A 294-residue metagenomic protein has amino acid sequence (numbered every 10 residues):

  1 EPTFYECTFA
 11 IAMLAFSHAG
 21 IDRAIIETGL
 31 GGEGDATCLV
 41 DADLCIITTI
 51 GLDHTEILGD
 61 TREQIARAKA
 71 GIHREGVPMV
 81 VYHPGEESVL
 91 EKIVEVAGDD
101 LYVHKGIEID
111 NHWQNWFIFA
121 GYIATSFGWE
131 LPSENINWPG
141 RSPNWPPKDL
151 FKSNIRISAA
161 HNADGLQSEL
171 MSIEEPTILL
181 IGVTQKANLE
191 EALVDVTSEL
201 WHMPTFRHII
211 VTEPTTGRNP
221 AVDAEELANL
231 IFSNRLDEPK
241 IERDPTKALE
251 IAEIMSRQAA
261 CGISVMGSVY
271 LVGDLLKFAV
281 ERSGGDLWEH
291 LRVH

Functional and structural regions predicted by a protein language model:
E1-V40, E56-L58: ATP-dependent carboxylate-amine ligase catalytic core
F16-D22, I173-E175, A252-G262: Glycine-rich phosphate-binding loop signature in dinucleotide/nucleotide-binding domains
R23-I26, A36-C38, A42-I46, G51-H54 (+2 more regions): Nucleotide phosphate-binding/pyrophosphate-handling subdomain across enzymes that bind or process nucleotide phosphates
L30-G34, D41-D99, E190-A192: Conserved catalytic-core segment of NTP-binding enzymes
E86-Y102, D110, N154-I155, V196-G262: C-terminal helical cap/extension that packs against the catalytic core of soluble nucleotide-cofactor enzymes
P214-G217, G284-H294: Short, flexible loop segments at boundaries between secondary-structure elements
S268: Active-site-proximal loop/hinge segments that shape catalytic or ion-binding/gating pockets
